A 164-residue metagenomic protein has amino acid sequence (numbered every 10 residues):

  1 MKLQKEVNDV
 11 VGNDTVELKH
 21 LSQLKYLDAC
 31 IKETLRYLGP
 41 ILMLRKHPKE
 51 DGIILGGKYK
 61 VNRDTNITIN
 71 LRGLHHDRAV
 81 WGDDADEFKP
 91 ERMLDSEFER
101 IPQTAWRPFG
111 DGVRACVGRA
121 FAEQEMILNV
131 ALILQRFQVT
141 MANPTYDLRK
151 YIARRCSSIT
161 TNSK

Functional and structural regions predicted by a protein language model:
M1-K5, D64: Classical protein tyrosine phosphatase
D14-G56: Conserved cytochrome P450 K-helix E-x-x-R motif and the immediately C-terminal K′/meander segment
L18-K19, L94-M126, Y151-C156: Cytochrome P450 heme-thiolate "Cys pocket" and heme-binding signature region
I69-E97: Conserved cytochrome P450 K-helix/beta-meander segment immediately N-terminal to the heme-binding cysteine loop
F121-S157: Cytochrome P450 heme-binding "Cys pocket" and the immediately downstream C-terminal segment
C156-K164: C-terminal helix/juxtamembrane-tail motif
